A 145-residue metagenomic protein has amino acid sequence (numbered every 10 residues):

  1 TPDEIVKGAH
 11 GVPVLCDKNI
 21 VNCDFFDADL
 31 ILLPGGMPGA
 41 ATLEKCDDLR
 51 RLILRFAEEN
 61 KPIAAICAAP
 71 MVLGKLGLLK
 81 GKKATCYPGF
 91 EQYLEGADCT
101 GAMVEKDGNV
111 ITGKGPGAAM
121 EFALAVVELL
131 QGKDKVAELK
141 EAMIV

Functional and structural regions predicted by a protein language model:
T1-E59, M71-K75, G81, Y93-G101 (+1 more regions): Extended, subdomain-level signal for the structured scaffold at the beginning of enzyme domains
I66-C67: Short, thiol/selenol-centered motifs that function as redox-active sites or metal-ligating centers
Y87: Catalytic cores of processing enzymes, dominated by hydrolases/peptidases, characterized by acidic/His-rich
E105-V110: Beta-strand-turn-beta hairpins that frame and shape the catalytic cleft of phosphate-ester-processing enzymes
